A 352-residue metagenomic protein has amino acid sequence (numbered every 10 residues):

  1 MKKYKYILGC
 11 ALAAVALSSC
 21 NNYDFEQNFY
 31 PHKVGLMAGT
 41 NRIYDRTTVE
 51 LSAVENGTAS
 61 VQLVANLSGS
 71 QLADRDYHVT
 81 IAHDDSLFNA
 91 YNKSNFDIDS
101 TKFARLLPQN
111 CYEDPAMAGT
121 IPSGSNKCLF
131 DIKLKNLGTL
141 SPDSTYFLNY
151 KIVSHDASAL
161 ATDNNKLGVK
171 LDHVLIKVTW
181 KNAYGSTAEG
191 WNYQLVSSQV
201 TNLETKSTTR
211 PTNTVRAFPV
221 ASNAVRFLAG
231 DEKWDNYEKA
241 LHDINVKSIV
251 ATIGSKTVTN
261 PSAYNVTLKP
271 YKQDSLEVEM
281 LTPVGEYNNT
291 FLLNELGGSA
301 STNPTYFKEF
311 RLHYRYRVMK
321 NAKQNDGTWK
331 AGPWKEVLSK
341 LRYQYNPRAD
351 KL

Functional and structural regions predicted by a protein language model:
M1-L8: Bacterial N-terminal signal peptides that target proteins for export
A16-S19: C-terminal motif of bacterial Sec signal peptides marking the signal peptidase cleavage site
N21-G119, L129, K133-F147, V153-L352: Intrinsically disordered, low-complexity regulatory regions in eukaryotic proteins
I121-G124: Short, contiguous acidic and Ser/Thr-rich linear segments
